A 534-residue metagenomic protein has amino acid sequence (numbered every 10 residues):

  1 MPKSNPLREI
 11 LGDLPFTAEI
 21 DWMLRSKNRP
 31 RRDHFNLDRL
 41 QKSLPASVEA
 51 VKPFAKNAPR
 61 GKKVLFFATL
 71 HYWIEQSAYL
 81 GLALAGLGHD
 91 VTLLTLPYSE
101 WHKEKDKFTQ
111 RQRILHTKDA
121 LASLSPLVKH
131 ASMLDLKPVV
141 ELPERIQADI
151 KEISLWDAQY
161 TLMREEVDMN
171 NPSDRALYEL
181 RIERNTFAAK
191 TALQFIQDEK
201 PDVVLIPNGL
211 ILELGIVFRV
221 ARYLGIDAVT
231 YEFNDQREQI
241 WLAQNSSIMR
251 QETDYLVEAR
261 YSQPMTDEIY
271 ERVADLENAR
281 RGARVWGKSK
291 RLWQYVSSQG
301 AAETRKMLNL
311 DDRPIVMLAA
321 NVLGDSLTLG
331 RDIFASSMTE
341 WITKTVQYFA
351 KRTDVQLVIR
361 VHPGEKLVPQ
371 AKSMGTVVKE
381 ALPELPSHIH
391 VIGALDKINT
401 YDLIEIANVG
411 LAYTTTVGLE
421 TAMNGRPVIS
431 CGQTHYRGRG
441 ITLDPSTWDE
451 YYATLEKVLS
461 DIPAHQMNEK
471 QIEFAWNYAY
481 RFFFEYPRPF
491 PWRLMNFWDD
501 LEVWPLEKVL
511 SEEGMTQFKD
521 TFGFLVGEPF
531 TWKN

Functional and structural regions predicted by a protein language model:
M1-K63, A83-T186, F233-Y295, N496-D500 (+2 more regions): Conserved N-terminal ligand/cofactor-binding loop architecture of enzyme catalytic domains
S4-D38, R305, D312, R352 (+2 more regions): Long, C-terminal catalytic modules of enzymes
F67-S77, I206, L327-T328: A short, glycine/small-residue-rich beta-strand->loop->alpha-helix junction that serves as a flexible
Y72-L93, P97, F218, S337-A350: Histidine-anchored nucleotide/phosphate-binding helix
A188-A243: Conserved nucleotide-sugar donor-interacting segment of glycosyltransferase catalytic cores, predominantly GT-B
Q239, D396-L443: A donor-sugar binding/catalytic signature common to diverse glycosyltransferases and related nucleotide-sugar
G282-E380: Conserved catalytic-core segment of nucleotide-activated headgroup transferases in glycan assembly
G375-A394: Nucleotide-activated donor-binding/catalytic signature segment of Leloir-type glycosyltransferases, i.e., the conserved
